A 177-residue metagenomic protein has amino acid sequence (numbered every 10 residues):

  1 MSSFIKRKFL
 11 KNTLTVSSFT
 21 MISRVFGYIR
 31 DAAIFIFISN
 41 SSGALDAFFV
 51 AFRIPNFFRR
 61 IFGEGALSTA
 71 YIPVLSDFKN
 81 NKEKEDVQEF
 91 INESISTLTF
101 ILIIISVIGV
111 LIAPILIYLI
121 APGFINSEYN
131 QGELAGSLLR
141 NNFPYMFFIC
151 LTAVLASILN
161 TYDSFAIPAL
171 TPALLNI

Functional and structural regions predicted by a protein language model:
M1-I177: Membrane-embedded alpha-helical bundles of multi-pass transporters/translocases, especially carrier/permease families
